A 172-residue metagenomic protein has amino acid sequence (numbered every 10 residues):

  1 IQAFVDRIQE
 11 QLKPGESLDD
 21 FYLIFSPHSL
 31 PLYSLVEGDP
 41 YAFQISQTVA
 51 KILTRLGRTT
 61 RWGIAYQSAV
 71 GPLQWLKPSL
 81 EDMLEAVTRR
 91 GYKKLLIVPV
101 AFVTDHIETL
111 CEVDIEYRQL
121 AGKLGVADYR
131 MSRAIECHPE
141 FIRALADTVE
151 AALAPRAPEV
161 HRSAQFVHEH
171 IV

Functional and structural regions predicted by a protein language model:
I1-V172: Extended amphipathic ligand-handling, pore-lining, and cofactor/metal-binding catalytic surfaces
